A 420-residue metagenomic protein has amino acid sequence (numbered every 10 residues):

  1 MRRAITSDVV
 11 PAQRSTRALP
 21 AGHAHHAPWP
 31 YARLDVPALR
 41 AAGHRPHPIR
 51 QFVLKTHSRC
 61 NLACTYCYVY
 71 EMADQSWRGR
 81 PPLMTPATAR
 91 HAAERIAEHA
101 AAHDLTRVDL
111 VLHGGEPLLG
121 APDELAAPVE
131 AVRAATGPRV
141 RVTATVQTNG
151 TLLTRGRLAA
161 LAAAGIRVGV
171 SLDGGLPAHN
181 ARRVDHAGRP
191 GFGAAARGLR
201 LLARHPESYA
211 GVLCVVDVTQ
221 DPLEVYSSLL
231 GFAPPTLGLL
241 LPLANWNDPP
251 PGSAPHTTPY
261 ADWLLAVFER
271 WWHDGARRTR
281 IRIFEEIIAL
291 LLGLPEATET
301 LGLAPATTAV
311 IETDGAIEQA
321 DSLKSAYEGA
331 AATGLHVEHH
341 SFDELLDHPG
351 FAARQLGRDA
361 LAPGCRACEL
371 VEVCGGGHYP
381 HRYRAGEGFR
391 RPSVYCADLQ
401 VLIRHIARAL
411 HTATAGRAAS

Functional and structural regions predicted by a protein language model:
M1-P11, E285-A397, V401: Accessory C-terminal segments flanking Radical SAM cores
M1-V53, H103: N-terminal [4Fe-4S]-dependent radical SAM core
P46-A87: Canonical Radical SAM [4Fe-4S] cluster-binding loop centered on the CxxxCxxC motif and its immediate flanking residues
C60, C64, L112, V146 (+1 more regions): Conserved, mostly hydrophobic/aromatic
A73-D74, C374-G375, H405: Short, non-ligating residues that shape and space the ligands of small metal-coordination modules and catalytic
A89, A93-V111, G120-P242: Radical SAM/AdoMet-radical enzyme domain recognition
H91-H113, R391-S420: Short Fe-S-cluster ligation motifs
A181-G193, R200, R204-I317, S322-V337: Radical SAM enzyme [4Fe-4S]-AdoMet core and its adjacent flexible, acidic and glycine-rich loops/tails across
